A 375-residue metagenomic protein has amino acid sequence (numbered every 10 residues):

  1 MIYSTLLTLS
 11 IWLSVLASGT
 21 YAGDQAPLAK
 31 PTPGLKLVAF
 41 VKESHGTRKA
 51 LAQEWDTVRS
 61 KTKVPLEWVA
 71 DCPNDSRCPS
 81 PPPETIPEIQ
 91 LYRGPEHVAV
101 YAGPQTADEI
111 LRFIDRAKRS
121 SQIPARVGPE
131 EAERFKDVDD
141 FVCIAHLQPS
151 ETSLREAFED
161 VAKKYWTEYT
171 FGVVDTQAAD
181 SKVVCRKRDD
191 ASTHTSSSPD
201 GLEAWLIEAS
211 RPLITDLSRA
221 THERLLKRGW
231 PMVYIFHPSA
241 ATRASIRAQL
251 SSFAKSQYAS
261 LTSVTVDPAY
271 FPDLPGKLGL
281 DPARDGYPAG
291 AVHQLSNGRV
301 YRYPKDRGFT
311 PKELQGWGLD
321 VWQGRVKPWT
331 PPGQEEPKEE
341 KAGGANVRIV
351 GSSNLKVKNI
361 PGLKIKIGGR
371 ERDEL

Functional and structural regions predicted by a protein language model:
I2-L375: ER-lumen resident redox/N-glycosylation machinery signature
